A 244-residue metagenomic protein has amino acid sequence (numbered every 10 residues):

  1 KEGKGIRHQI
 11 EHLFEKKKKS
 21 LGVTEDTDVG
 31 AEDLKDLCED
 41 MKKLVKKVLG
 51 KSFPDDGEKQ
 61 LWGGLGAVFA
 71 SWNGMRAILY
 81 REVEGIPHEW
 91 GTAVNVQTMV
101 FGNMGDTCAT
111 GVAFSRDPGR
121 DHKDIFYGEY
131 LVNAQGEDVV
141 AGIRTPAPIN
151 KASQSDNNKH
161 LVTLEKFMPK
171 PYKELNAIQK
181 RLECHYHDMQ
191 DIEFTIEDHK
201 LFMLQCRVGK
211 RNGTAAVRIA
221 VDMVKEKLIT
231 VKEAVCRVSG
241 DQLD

Functional and structural regions predicted by a protein language model:
K1-D244: Nucleotide/phosphate-binding sheet-loop regions of phosphoryl- and nucleotidyl-transfer enzymes
